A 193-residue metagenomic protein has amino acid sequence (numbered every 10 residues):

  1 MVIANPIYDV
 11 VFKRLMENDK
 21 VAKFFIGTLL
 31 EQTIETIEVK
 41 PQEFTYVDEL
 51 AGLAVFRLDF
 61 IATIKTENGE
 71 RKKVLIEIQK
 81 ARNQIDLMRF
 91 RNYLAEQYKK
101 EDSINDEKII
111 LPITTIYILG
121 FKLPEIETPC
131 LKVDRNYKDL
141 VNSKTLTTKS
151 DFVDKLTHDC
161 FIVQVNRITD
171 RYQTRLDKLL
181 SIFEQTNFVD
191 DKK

Functional and structural regions predicted by a protein language model:
M1-K193: Elongated, amphipathic alpha-helical interaction scaffolds
